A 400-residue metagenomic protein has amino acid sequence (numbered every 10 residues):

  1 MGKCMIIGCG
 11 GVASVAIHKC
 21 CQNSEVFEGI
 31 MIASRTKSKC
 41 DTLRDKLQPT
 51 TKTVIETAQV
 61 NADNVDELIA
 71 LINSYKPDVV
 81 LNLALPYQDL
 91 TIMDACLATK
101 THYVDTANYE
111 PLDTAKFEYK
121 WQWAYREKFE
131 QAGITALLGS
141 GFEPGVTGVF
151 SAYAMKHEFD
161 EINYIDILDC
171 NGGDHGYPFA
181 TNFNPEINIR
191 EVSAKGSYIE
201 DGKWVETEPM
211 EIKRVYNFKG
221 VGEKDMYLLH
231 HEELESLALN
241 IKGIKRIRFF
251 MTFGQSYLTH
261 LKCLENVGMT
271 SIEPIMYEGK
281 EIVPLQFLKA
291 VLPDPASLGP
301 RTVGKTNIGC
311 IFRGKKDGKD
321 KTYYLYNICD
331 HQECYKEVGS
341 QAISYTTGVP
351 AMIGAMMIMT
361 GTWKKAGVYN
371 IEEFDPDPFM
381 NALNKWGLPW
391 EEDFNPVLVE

Functional and structural regions predicted by a protein language model:
C4-G11: Conserved N-terminal Rossmann-fold NAD(P)-binding element of oxidoreductases
A13-I17: N-terminal Rossmann-fold NAD(P) dinucleotide-binding loop
G29-M31: Short beta-strand element of Class I
R35-K39: Helix N-cap at the beta1-alpha1 junction of Rossmann-like dinucleotide-binding domains, i.e., the first residues
P49-N64: Rossmann-fold cofactor-recognition segment
N61-P77, A84, Q88: Conserved Rossmann-fold cofactor-binding substructure of NAD(P)-dependent oxidoreductases
T106-I134: Rossmann-fold NAD(P)-binding glycine/threonine-rich loop
K156-E400: C-terminal catalytic/substrate-binding lobe primarily of soluble NAD(P)-dependent oxidoreductases
